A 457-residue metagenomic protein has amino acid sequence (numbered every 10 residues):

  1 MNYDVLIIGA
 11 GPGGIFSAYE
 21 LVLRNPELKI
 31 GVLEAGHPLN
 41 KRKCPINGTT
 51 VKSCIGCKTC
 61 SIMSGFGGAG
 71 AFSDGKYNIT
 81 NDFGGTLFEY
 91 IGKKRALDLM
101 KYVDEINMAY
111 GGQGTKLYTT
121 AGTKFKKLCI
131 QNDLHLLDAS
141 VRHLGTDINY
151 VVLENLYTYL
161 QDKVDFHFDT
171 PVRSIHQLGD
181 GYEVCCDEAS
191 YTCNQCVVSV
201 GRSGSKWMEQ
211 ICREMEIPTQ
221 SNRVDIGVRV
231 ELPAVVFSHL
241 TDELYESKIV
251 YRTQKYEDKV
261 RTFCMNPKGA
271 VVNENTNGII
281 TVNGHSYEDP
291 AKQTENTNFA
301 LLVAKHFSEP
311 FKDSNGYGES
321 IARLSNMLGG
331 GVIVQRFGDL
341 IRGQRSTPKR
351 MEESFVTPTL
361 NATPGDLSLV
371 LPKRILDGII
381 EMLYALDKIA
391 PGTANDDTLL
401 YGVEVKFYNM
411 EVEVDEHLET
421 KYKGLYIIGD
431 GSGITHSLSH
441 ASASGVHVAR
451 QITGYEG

Functional and structural regions predicted by a protein language model:
M1-N81, A121-T123, K127-G457: Residues forming the flavin
G65-T115: Dinucleotide-binding Rossmann-like beta1-alpha1 core, especially the glycine-rich loop that anchors the ADP
